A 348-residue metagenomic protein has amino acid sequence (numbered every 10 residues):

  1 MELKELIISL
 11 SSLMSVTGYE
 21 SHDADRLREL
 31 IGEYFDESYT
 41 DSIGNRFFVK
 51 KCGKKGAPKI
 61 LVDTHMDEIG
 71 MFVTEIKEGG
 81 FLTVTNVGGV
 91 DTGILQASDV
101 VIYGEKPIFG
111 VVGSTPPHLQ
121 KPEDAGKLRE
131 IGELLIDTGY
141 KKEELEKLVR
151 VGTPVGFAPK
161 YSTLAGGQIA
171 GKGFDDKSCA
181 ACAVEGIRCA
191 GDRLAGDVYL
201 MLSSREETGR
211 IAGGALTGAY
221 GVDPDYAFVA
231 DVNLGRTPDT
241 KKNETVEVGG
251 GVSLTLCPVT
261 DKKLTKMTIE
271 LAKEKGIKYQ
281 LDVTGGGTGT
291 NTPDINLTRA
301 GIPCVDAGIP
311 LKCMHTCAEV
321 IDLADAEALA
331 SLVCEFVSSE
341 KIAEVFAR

Functional and structural regions predicted by a protein language model:
M1-R348: N-terminal hydrophobic/helix-forming segments and targeting peptides
